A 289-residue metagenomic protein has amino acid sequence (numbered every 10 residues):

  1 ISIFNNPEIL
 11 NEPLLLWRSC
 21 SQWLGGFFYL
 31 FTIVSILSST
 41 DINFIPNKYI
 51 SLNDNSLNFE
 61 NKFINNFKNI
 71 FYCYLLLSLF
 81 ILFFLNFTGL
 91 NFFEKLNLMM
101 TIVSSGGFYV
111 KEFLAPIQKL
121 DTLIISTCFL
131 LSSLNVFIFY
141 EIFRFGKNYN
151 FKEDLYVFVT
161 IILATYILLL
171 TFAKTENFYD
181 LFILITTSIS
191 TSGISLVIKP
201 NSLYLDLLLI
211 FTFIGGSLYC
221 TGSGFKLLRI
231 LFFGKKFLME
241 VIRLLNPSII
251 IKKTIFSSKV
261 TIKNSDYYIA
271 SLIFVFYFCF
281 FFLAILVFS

Functional and structural regions predicted by a protein language model:
I1-S289: Membrane-proximal intracellular helices of multi-pass ion channels
